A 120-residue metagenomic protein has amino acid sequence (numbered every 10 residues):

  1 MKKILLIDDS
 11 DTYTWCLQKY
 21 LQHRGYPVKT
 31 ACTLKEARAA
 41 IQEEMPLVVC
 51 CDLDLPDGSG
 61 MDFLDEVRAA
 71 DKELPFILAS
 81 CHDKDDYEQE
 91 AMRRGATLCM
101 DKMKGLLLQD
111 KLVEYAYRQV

Functional and structural regions predicted by a protein language model:
D8: Conserved acidic carboxylate
D11-K29: Two-component/phosphorelay signaling modules centered on CheY-like receiver
T30, L55-G58, R93: Residue-level signal for the "D+5" position in two-component response regulator receiver
T33, S59-D62: Acidic catalytic/metal-coordinating carboxylates
E44-C50, L55: Active-site beta3 strand of CheY-like receiver
M61-E73: Short amphipathic alpha-helix used as the core "switch/output" element in two-component signaling
D62, H82-D110: Alpha4 helix (beta4-alpha4-beta5 surface) of REC/receiver domains from two-component response regulators
